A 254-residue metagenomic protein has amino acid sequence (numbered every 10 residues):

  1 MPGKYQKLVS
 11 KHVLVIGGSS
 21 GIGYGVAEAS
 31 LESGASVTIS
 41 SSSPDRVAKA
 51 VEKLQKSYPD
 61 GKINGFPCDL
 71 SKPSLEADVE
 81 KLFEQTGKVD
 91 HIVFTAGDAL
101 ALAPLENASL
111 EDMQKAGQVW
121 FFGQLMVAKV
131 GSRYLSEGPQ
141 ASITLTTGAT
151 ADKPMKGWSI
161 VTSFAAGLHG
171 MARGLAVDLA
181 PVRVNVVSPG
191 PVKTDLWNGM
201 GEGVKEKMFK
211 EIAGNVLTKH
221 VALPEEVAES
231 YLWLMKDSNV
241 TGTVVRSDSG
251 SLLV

Functional and structural regions predicted by a protein language model:
S19-G21: Conserved glycine-rich cofactor-binding loop
A35-K49: Conserved glycine-rich Rossmann-like NAD(P)H-binding loop of the short-chain dehydrogenase/reductase
K56-P73: Rossmann-fold cofactor-recognition segment
G87, H220-S247, L252: C-terminal substrate-recognition "lid" of short-chain dehydrogenase/reductases
V93-L102, G250: Conserved NAD(P)H cofactor-binding loop of Rossmann-fold oxidoreductase domains
D98, E106, D112-V127, S132-A180 (+1 more regions): Catalytic loop of short-chain dehydrogenase/reductase
H169, D178-T194, V240-S247: Conserved Rossmann-fold SDR core element
V204-E225: Catalytic Tyr-x(3-8)-Lys segment
